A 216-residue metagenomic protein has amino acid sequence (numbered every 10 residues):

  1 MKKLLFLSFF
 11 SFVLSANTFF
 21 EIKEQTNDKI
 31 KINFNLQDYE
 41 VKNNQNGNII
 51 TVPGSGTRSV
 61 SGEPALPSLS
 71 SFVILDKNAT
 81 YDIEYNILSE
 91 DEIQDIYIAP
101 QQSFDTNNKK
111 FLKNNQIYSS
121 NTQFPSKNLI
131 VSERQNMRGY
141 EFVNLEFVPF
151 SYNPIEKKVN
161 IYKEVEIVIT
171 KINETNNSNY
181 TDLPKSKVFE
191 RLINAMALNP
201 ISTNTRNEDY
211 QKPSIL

Functional and structural regions predicted by a protein language model:
M1-K2, E190: Short, intrinsically disordered low-complexity segments
K3-V13: Sec-dependent N-terminal signal peptides
S15-L216: Extracellular pro-sequences of secreted precursors
